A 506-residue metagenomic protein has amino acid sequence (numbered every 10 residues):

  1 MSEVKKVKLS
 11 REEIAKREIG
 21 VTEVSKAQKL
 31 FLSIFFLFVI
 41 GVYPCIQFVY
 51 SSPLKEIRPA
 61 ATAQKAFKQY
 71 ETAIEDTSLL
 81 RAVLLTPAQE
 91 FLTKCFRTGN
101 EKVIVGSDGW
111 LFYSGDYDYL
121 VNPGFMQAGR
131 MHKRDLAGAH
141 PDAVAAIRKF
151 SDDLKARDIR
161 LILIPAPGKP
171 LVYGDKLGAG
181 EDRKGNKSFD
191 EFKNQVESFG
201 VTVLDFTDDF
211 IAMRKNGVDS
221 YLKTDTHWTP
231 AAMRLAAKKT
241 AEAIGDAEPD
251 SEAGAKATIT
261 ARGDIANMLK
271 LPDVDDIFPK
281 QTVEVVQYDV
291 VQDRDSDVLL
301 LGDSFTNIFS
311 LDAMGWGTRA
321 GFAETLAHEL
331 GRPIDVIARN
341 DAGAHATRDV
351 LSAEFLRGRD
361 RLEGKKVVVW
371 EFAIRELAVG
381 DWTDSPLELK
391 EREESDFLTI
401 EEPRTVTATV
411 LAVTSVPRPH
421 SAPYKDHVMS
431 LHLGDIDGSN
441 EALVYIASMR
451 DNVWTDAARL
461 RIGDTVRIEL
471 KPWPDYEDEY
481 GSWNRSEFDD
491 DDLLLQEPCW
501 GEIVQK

Functional and structural regions predicted by a protein language model:
M1-A412, R418-A422, D426, G434 (+3 more regions): Extracellular glycan-modifying ectodomains
R418, I436-L443: Short, cysteine-centered beta-strand-loop-beta hairpins and adjacent loop/turn segments enriched in charged/polar
N440-A457: Beta-strand/loop nucleic-acid-binding surfaces
Q496-K506: Extended, charge-rich, solvent-exposed interface segments
